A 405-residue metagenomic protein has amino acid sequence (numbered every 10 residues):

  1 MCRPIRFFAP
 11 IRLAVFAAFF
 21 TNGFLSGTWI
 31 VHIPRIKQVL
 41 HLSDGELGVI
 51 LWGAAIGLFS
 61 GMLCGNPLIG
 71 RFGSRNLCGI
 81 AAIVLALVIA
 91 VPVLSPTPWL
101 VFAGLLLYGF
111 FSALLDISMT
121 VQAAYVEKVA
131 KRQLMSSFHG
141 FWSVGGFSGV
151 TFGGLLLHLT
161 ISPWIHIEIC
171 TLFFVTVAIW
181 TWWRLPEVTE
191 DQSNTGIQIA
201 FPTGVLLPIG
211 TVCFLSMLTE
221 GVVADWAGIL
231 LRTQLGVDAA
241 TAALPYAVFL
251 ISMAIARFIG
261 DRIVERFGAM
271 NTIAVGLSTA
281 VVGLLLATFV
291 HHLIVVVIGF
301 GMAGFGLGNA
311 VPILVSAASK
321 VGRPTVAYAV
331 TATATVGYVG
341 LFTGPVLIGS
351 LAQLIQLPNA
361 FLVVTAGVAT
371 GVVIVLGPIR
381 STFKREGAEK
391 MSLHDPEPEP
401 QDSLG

Functional and structural regions predicted by a protein language model:
F8-H32, L106-L107, T203-T219, G301-F305: Pair of pore-lining "gating" transmembrane helices in MFS-fold secondary transporters
V31-G45, D225-T241: Short amphipathic helix-loop junctions that connect adjacent transmembrane helices in Major Facilitator Superfamily/SLC
H41, G73, L94-W99, G236 (+2 more regions): Helix-breaking motifs and short loop linkers at transmembrane-helix boundaries and internal kinks in secondary membrane
G61-S74, L157, A256-G268, A352-Q353: Helix-to-loop junctions at the C-terminal end of transmembrane segments in multipass secondary transporters
R75-C78, I273: Primarily marks hydrophobic transmembrane alpha-helices of the MFS/SLC 12-helix fold
L100, S137-P186: Helix-loop-helix hairpin linking two adjacent transmembrane segments in secondary transporters
G104-G140: Cytoplasmic helix-loop-helix junction between adjacent transmembrane helices in 12-TM secondary transporters
F267-L314: C-terminal transmembrane helical hairpin of 12-TM major facilitator-type secondary transporters
